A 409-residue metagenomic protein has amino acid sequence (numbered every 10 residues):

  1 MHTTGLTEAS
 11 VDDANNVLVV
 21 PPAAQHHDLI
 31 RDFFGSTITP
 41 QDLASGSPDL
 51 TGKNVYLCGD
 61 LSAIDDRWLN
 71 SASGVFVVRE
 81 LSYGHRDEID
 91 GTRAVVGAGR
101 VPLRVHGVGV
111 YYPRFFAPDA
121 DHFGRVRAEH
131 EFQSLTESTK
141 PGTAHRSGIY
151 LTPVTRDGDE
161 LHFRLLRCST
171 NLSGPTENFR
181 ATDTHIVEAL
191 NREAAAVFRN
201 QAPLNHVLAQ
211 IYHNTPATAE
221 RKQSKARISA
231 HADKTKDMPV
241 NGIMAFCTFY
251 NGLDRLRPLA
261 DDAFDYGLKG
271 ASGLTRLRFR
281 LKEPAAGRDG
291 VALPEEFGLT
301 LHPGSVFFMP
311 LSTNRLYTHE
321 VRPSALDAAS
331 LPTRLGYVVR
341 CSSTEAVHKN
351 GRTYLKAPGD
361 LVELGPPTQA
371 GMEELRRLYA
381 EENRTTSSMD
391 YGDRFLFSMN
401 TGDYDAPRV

Functional and structural regions predicted by a protein language model:
M1-V409: Non-heme Fe(II) oxygenase metal-center motifs and adjacent flexible, charged/small-residue loops
